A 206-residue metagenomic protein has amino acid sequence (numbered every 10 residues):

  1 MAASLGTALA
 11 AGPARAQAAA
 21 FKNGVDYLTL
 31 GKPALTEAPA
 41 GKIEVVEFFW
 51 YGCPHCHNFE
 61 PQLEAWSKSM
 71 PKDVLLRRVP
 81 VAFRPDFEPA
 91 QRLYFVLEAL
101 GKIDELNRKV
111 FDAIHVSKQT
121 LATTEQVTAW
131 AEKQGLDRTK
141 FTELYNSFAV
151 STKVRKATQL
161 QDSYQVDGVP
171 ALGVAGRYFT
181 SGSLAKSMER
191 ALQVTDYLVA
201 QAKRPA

Functional and structural regions predicted by a protein language model:
A2-P85, T158, A202-A206: Extracytoplasmic thiol/disulfide redox context detector
N23-D26, S117, F141: Glycine-rich, flexible loop/turn motifs
K42, G52-F59, F83-A90, A99-I103 (+5 more regions): Solvent-exposed, acidic/flexible segments
F49-G52, S67-M70, L97-G101, V110 (+6 more regions): Sec/Tat-exported extracytoplasmic proteins
E60-S67, A90-Y94, N107, T124 (+4 more regions): Extracytoplasmic/secreted envelope proteins and their assembly/folding machinery, especially bacterial periplasmic
P71-L100, E105-A131: Structural microenvironment flanking redox-active thiols in thiol-disulfide oxidoreductases
K133-A206: C-terminal cap of thioredoxin/glutaredoxin-like
